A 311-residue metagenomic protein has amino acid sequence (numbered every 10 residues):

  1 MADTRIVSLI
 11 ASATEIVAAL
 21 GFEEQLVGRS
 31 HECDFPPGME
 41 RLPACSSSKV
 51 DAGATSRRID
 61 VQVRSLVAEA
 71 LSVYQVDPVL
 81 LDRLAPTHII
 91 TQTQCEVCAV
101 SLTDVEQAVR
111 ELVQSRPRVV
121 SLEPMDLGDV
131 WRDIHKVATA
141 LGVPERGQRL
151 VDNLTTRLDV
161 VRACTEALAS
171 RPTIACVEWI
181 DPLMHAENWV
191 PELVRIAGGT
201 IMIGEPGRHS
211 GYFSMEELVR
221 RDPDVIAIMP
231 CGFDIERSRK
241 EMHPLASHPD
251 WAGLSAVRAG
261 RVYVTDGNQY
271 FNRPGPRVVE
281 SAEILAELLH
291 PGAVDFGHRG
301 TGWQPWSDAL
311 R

Functional and structural regions predicted by a protein language model:
M1-R311: N-terminal ligand-binding lobe of clamshell/alpha-beta domains
